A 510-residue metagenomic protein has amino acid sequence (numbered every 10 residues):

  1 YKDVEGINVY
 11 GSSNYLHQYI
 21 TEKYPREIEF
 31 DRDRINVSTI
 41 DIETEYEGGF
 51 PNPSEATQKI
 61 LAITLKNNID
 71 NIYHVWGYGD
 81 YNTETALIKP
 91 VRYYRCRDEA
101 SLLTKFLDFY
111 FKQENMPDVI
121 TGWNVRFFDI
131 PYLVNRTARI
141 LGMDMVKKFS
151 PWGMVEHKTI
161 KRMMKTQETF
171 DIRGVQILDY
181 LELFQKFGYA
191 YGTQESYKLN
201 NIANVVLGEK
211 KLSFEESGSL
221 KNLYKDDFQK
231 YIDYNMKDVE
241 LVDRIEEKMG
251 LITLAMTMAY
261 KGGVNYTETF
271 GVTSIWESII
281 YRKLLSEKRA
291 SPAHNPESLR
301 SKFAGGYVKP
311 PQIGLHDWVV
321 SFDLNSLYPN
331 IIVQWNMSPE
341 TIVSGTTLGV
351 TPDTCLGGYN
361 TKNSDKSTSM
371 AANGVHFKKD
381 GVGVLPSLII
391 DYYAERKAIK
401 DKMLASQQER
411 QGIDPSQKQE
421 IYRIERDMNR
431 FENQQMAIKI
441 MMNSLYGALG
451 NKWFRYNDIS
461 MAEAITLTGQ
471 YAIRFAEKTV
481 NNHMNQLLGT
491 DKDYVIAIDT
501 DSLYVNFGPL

Functional and structural regions predicted by a protein language model:
Y1-E114, M236-K237, L241-Y260, T267-G305 (+4 more regions): DnaQ-like (DEDDh/DEDDy) 3′-5′ exonuclease domain used for proofreading and 3′-end trimming on nucleic acids
V4, Y10-N14, Y19, L324-L327 (+2 more regions): Conserved catalytic core of nucleic-acid polymerases
I40, L178-D179, G314-L327, R396-I399: Conserved catalytic palm subdomain of right-hand nucleotidyl-transferase polymerases, strongest for RNA-directed enzymes
E47-G48, F127-Y132, P329: Short catalytic/ligand-binding loop motif for oxyanion handling, primarily in non-cytosolic enzymes, centered on
I72-V75, N82-A86, Y93, I130 (+2 more regions): Active-site-proximal helix-loop-helix substrate-binding element of RNase H-like nuclease domains
F106-Y132: Proline-aspartate-enriched helix->loop->beta-strand connector
P117-V125, M258, G489-D491, I496 (+1 more regions): Short glycine-rich phosphate-binding loop at a beta-alpha junction
G218-P339, G345, Q417-F475, T479 (+2 more regions): Common nucleic-acid-contacting/processivity interface regions adjacent to the catalytic cores of nucleic-acid enzymes
